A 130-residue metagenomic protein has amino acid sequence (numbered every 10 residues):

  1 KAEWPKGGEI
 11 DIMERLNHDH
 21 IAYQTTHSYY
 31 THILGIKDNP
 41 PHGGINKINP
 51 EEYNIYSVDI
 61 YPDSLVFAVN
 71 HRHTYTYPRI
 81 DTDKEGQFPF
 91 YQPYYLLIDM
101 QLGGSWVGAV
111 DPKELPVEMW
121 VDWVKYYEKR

Functional and structural regions predicted by a protein language model:
K1-R130: GH16 jelly-roll
